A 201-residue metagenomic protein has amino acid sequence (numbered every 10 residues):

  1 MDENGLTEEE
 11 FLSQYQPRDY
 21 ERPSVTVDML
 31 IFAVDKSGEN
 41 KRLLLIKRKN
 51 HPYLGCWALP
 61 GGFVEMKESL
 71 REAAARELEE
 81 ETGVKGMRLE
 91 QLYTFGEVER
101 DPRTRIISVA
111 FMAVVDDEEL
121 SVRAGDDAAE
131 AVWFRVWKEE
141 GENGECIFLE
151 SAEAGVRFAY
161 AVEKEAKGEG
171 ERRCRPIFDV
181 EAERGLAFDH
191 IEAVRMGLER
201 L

Functional and structural regions predicted by a protein language model:
L6-A58, R71, G86: N-terminal strand-loop-strand
V64-R88, L92-L201: Unchanged
